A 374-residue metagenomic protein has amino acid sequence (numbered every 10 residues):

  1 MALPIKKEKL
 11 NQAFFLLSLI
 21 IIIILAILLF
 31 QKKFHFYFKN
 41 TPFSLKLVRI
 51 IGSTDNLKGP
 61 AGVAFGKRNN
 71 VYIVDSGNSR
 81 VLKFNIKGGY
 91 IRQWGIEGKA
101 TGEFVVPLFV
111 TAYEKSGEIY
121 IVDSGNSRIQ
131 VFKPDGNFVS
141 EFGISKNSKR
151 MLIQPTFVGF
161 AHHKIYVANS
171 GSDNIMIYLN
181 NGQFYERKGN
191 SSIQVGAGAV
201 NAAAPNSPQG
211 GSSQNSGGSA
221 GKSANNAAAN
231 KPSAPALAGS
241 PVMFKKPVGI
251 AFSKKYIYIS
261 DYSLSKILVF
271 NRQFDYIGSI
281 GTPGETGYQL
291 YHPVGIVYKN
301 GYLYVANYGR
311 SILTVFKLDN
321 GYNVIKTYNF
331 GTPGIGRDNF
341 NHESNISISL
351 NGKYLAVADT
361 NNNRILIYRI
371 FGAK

Functional and structural regions predicted by a protein language model:
I27-V48: Blade/loop signatures of beta-propeller domains
V48-S53, W94-T101, F142-K149, Y185-P241 (+2 more regions): Surface-exposed loop and turn segments in beta-propeller and other repeat-based domains that flank or scaffold
D55-R68, A100-E114, S148-H162, L237-K254 (+2 more regions): Beta-rich, blade/repeat-based domains predominating in secreted/periplasmic proteins but also intracellular
N70-I73, E118-Y120, K164-V167, I257-I259 (+2 more regions): Conserved beta-propeller blade signature
S76-G77, S124-G125, S170, Y262 (+3 more regions): Short loop/turn segments immediately following the C-termini of beta-strands
N85-G89, K133-N137, L179-Q183, N271-D275 (+2 more regions): Short loop/turn segments that connect beta-strands within beta-propeller blades
N341-K374: Blade-level signature of beta-propeller repeat domains, shared across WD40, Kelch, NHL, RCC1 and BNR/Asp-box propellers
